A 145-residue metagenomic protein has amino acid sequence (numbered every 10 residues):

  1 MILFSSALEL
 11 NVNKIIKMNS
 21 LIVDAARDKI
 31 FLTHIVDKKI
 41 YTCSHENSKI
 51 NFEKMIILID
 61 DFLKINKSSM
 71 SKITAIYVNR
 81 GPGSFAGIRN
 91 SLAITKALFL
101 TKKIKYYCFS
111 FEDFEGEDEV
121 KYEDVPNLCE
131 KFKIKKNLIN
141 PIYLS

Functional and structural regions predicted by a protein language model:
I2-I57, K105-S145: Oxyanion-binding and handling regions
L3, A7-E9, M70-S71, V78-N79: A short, charged
D28, G81-P82: Short glycine-rich anion-binding loops that position phosphate/pyrophosphate groups of nucleotides and phosphorylated
F31, F85-A86: Short acidic/glycine-rich loop or secondary-structure boundary segments that cap or lie
I59-A75: Phosphate/pyrophosphate-binding loops at sites that engage ATP/ADP/AMP, CoA/4′-phosphopantetheine, polyphosphate
F62-N66, A93-T95, F99-T101, Y107 (+1 more regions): Stable alpha-helical structural segments in soluble proteins, enriched in small hydrophobic residues
A75-R80, A86-Y106: DPxDG-like acidic metal-binding loop motif
